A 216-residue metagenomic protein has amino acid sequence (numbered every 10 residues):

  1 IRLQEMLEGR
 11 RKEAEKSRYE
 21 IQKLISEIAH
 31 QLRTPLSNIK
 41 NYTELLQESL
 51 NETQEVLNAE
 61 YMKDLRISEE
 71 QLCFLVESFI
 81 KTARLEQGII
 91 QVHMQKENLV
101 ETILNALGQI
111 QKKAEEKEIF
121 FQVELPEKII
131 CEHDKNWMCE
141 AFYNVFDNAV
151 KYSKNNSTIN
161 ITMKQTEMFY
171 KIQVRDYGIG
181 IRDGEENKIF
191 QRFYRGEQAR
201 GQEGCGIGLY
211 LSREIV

Functional and structural regions predicted by a protein language model:
I67-L72: Short alpha-helical segment of the dimerization/phosphotransfer core of two-component systems
H93-K96, E115, F120-I130: Conserved catalytic submotifs in the C-terminal HATPase_c
A149-V150: Short helix-loop "hinge" at the ATP-lid/N-box region of the Bergerat-fold HATPase_c
N156-M168: Short beta-strand/loop element within the Bergerat-fold HATPase_c
D176: Acidic ATP/Mg2+-coordinating residue in the GHKL
I181-F193: Short conserved segment of the HATPase_c
G208, S212: Short alpha-helical Gxxx[C/S/T] motif in the catalytic ATP-binding
